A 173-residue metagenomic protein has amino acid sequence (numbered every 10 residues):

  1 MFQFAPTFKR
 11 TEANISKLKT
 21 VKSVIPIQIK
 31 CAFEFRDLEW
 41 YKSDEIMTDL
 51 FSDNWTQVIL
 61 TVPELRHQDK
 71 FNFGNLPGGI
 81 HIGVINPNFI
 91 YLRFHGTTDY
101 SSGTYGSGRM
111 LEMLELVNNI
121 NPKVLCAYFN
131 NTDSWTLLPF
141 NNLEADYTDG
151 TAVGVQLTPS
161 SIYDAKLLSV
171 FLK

Functional and structural regions predicted by a protein language model:
M1-K173: Residues lining hydrophobic/aromatic ligand-binding pockets adjacent to catalytic sites
